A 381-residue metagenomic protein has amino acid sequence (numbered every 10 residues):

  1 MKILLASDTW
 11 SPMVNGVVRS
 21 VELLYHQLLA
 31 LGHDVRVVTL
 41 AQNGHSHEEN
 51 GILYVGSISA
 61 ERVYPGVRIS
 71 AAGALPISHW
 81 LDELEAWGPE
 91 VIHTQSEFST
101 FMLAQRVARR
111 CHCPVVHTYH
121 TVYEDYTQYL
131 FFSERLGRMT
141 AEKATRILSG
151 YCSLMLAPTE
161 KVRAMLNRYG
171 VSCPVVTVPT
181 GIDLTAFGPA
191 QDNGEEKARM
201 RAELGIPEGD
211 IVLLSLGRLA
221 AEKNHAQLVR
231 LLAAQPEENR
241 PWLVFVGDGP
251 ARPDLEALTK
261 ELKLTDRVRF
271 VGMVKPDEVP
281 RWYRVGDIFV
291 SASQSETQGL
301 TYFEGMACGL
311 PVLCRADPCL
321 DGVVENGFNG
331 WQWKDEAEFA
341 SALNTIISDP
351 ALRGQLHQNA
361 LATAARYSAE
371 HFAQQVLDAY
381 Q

Functional and structural regions predicted by a protein language model:
M1-G56: N-terminal subdomain of nucleotide-sugar transferases
R19, I211-A234, P250-E256: A conserved mid-protein helix/loop that constitutes part of the nucleotide-sugar donor-binding site
T39, L53-G56, R138, E142-E195: Donor nucleotide-sugar binding/catalytic pocket of nucleotide-sugar-dependent glycosyltransferases
V271-V274, R281-G286: Short alpha-helical donor nucleotide-sugar binding micro-motif in glycosyltransferases
Q294: Aromatic "clamp/platform" in nucleotide-sugar-dependent glycosyltransferases that forms part of the donor/acceptor
P311-C314: Short hydrophobic beta-strand element within catalytic cores of glycosyltransferases and related nucleotide-activated
E325-A337, T345-A351: Conserved acidic donor-binding segment of nucleotide-sugar-dependent glycosyltransferases
L352-R366: A short, well-ordered alpha-helix in the C-terminal region of glycosyltransferases
